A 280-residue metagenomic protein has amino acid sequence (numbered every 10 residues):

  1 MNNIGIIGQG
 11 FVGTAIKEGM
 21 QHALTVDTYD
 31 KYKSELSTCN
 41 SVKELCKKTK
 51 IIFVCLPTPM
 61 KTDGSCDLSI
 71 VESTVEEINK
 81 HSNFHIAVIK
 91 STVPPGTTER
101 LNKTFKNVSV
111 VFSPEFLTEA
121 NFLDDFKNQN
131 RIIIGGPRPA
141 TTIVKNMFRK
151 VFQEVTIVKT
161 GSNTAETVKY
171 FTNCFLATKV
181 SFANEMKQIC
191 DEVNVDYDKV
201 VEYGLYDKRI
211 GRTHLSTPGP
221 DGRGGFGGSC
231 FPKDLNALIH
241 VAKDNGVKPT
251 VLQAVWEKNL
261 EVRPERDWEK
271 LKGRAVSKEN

Functional and structural regions predicted by a protein language model:
M1-N280: Structural/interface elements that position substrates and couple domains in central-metabolism enzymes
